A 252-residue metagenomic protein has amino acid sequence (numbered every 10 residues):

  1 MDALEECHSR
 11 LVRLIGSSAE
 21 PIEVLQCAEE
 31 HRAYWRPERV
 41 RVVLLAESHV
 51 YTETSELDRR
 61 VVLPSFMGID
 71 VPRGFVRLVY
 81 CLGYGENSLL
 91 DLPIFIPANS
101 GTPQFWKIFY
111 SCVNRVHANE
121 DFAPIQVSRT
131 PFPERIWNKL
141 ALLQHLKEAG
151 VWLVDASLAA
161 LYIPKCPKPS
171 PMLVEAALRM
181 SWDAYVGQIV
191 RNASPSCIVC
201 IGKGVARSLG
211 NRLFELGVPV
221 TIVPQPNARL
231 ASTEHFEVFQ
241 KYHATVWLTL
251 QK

Functional and structural regions predicted by a protein language model:
D2-C200, G204-S208, R212, T221 (+1 more regions): A polyanion-binding, active-site-adjacent surface
G217-V223: Charged, glycine-enriched surface loops/patches that mediate electrostatic binding to polyanionic ligands
A228-F239: Short, charged, surface-exposed secondary-structure boundary motifs
F239-K252: A polyampholytic, Gly/Pro-enriched intrinsically disordered region
